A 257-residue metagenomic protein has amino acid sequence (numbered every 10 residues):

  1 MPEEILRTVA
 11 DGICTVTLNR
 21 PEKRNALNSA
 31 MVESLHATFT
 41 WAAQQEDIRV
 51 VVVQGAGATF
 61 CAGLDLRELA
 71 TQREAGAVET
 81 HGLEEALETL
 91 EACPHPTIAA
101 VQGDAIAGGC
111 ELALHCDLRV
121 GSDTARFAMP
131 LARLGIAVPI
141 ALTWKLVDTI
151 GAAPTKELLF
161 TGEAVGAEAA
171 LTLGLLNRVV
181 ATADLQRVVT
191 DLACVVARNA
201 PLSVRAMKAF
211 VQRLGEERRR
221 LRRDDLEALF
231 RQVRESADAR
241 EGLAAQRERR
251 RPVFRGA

Functional and structural regions predicted by a protein language model:
M1-A56, E88: Conserved CoA-thioester-binding segment of acyl-CoA-metabolizing enzymes
M1-E3, A244-A257: Terminal low-complexity tails and localization/encapsulation signals of metabolic enzymes
V16, R20, L35, V53 (+7 more regions): Terminal peptide-recognition signature
A30, S34, G82, T89 (+5 more regions): Charged catalytic carboxylate motif
E33, G55-T89, A105, R133-G135 (+1 more regions): Glycine- (often His-adjacent) and acidic-residue-rich active-site loop that binds/positions the CoA thioester
E88-L202, E235-S236, R240, A244 (+1 more regions): Crotonase-fold acyl-CoA enzyme core
L158, F210-L214, A228-R234: Helix-loop "lid/cap" segments that line or gate small-molecule binding pockets
